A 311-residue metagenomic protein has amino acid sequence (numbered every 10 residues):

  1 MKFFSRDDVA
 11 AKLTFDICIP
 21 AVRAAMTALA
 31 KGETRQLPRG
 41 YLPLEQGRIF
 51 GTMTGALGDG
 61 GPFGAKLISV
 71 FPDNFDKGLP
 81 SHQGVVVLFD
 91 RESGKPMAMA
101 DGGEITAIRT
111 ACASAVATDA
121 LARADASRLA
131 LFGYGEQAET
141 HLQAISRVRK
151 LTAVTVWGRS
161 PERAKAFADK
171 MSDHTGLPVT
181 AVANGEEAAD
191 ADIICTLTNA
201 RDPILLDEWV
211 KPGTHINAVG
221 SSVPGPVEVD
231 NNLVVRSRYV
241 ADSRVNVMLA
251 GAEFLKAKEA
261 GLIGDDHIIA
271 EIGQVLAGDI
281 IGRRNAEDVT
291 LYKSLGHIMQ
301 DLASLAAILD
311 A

Functional and structural regions predicted by a protein language model:
M1-A107, A115, D125, A270 (+2 more regions): N-terminal ligand-binding/catalytic initiation module
A10, G225-A311: Adenosine-phosphate binding glycine-rich loop
S93-K95, E162, L262: Residue-level signal for well-ordered, solvent-exposed loop/turn and beta-edge residues enriched in charged/polar side
R109-A130, E136-V148: Short internal alpha-helix immediately C-terminal to a glycine-rich phosphate-binding loop in Rossmann-like
R128, T152-A153, P178: Residues at the starts of beta-strands that form the adenosine-phosphate
R147-H174: NAD(P)-binding Rossmann-fold cofactor-contacting core
G176-L262: Rossmann-like adenosine-cofactor binding region
